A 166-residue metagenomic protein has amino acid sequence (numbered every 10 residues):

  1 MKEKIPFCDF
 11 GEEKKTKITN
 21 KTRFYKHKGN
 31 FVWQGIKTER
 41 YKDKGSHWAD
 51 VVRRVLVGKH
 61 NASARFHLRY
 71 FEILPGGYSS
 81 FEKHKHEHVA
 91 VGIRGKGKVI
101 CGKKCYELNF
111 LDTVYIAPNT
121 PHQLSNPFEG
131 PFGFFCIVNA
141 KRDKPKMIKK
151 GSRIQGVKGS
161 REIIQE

Functional and structural regions predicted by a protein language model:
M1-R65, K149-E166: A short, N-terminal "cap"/entry segment at the start of jelly-roll beta-barrel domains of the cupin/DSBH fold
V52-V57, R69-H84: Conserved short histidine dyad/triad with adjacent acidic residue
R69, I93-R94, N109-F110: A cytosolic small-molecule/anion-sensing beta-strand core signal
Y70, Y115, E129-M147: A short hydrophobic beta-strand segment most commonly corresponding to one strand of the jelly-roll/cupin
H86-G97, G102: Glycine- and acidic-residue-biased ligand/ion/polar-headgroup-sensing regions
K103-P118: Short acidic-glycine-tyrosine-enriched beta hairpin
